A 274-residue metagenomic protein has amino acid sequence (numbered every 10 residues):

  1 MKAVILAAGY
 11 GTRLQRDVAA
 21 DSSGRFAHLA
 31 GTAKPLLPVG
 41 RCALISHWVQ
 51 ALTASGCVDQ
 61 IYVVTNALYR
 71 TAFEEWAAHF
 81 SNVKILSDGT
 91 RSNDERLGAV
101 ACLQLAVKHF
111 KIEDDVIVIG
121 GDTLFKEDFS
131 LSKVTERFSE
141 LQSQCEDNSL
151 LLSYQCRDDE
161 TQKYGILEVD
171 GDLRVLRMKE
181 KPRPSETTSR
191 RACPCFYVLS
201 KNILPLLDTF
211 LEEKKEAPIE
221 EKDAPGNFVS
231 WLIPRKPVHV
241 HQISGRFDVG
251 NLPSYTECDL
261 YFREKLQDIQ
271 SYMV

Functional and structural regions predicted by a protein language model:
M1-R70: N-terminal glycine-rich phosphate-binding loop and ensuing alpha1 helix
K2, D59-I61, D115, N148-S149 (+1 more regions): Residues at the starts of beta-strands that form the adenosine-phosphate
L36, I166-V169, V240: A structural signal for short hydrophobic beta-strand segments in well-ordered beta-sheet cores
L44-W48, A101-L105, F228: Well-ordered alpha-helical segments embedded in enzymatic catalytic cores
H47, T71-A72, F228, E257: Phosphate- and divalent-cation-binding pockets in alpha/beta enzyme and binding domains that engage nucleotide-derived
V64, L86-T90, L152, K181 (+1 more regions): Conserved beta-strand termini and adjacent loop/short-helix elements that scaffold enzyme active sites in alpha/beta
R70-D170: Conserved beta-loop-beta/alpha segment of the NTase-like Rossmann-fold superfamily that binds/positions NTPs
S132-T135, S139, R174-V274: Catalytic-core segments of class I nucleotidyltransferases/pyrophosphorylases that form NMP-activated intermediates
